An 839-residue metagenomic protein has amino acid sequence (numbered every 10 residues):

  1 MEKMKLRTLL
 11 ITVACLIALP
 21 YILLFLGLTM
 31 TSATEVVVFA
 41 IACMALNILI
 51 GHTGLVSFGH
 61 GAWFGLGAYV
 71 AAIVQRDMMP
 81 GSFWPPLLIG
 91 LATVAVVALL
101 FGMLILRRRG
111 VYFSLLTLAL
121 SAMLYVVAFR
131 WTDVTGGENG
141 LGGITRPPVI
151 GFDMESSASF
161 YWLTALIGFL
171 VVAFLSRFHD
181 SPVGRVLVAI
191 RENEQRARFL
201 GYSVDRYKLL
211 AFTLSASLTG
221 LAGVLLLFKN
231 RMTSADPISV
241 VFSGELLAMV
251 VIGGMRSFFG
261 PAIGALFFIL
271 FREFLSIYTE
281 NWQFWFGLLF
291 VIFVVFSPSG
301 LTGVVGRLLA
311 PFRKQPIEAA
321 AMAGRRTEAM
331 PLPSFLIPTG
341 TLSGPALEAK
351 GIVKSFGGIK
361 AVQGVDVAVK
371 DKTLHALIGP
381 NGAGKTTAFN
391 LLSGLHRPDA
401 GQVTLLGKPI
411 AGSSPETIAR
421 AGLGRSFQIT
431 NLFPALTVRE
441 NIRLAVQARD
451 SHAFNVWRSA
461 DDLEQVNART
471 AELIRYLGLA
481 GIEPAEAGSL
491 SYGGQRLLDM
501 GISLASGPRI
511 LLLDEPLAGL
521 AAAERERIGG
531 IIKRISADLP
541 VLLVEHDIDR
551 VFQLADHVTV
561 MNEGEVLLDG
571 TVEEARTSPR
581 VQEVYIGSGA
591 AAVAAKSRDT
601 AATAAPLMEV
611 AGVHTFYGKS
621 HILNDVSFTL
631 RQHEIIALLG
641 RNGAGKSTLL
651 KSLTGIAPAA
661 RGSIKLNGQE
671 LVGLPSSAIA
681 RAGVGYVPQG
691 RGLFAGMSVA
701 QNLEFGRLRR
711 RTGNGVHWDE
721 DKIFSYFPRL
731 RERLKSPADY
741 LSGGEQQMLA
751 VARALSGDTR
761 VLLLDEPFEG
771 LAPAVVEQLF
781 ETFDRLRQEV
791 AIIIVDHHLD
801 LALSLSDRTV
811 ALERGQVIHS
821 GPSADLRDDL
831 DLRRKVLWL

Functional and structural regions predicted by a protein language model:
E2-A323: Transmembrane alpha-helices and adjacent helix-loop boundaries
E318-F335: Cytosolic juxtamembrane regulatory segments of multi-pass membrane proteins
P338-L839: Glycine-rich phosphate-binding loops of nucleotide-dependent enzymes
